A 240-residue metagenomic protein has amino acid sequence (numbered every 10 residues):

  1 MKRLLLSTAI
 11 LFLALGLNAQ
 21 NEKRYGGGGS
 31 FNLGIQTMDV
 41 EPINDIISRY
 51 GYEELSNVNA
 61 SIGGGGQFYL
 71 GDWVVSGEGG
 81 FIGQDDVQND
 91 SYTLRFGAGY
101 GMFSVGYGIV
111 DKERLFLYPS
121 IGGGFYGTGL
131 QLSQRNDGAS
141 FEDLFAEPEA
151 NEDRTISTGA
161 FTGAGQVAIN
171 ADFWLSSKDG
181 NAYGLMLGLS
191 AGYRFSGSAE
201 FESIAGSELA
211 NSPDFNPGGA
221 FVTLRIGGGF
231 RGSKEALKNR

Functional and structural regions predicted by a protein language model:
M1-Y25, F230: Bacterial Sec-dependent N-terminal signal peptides
A19-V74, G227-R231, R240: Short glycine/proline- and aromatic-enriched beta-strand/turn motifs that initiate or cap beta-hairpins
K23-G29, G71-V75, E113-P119, F161 (+2 more regions): Outer-envelope beta-barrel architecture signal
G28-G34, E78-G80, Y118-G124, G188-G192 (+1 more regions): Transmembrane beta-strands of outer-membrane beta-barrel proteins
M38-S56, G79-Y100, Y126-T162, S196-T223: Extracellular/periplasm-exposed beta-strand and loop segments of Gram-negative cell-envelope proteins, dominated by
G64-L70, F103-Y107, I121-F125, G165-F173 (+2 more regions): Residues on the lipid-exposed face of transmembrane beta-strands in outer-membrane beta-barrel proteins
F96-S104, G108-D111, L115-Y118: Short, compact, well-ordered microdomains
N170-R240: Predominantly the C-terminal beta-signal and adjacent terminal strand-loop region of outer-membrane beta-barrel
